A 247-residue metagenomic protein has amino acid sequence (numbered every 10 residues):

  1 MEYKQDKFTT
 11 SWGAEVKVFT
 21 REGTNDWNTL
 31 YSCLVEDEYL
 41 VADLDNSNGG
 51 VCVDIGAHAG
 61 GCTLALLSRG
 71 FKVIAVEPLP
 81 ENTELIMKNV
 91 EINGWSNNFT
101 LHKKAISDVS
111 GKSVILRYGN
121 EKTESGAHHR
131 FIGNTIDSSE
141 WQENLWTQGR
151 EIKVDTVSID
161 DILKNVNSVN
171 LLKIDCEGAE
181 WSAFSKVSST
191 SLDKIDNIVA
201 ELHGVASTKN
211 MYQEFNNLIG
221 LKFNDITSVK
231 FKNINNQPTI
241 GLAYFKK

Functional and structural regions predicted by a protein language model:
M1-K247: Phosphate/nucleotide-binding beta-alpha loop and adjacent structural elements of enzyme active sites
